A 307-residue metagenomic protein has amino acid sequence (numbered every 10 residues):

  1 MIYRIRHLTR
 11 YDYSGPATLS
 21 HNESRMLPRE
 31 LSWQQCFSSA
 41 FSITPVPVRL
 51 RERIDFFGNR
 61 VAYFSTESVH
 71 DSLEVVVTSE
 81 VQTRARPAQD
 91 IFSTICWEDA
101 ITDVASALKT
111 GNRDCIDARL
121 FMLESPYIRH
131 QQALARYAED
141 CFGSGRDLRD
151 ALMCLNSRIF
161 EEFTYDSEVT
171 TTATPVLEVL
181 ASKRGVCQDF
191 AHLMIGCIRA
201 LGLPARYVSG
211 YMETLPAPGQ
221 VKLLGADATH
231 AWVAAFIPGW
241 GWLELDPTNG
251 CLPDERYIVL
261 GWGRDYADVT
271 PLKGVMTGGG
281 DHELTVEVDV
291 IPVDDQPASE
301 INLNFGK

Functional and structural regions predicted by a protein language model:
M1, H7, S20-N22, S39 (+7 more regions): Structural beta-strand/beta-sheet cores of well-ordered domains, especially the beta-sheet scaffolds that support
M1-K109: Intrinsically disordered, low-complexity N-terminal segments that are enriched in acidic
T9, T170, T248: Ser/Thr-centric signal marking residues that sit in or immediately flank functional binding/regulatory motifs
Y13, V81, I237, V290-P292: Short beta-strand segments enriched in hydrophobic/aromatic residues within well-folded beta-rich domains
S24-Q34, S39-S42, N249-T270, G274-E283 (+2 more regions): Glycine-rich, small/acidic residue-mixed loop/short-helix segments
D99-G185, L193, R264-Y266, V288-Q296: Secondary-structure boundary elements
S157, F163, D189-G280: Hydrophobic/aromatic-rich core segments of domains that either
D295-F305: Extended, charge-rich intrinsically disordered regulatory tails
